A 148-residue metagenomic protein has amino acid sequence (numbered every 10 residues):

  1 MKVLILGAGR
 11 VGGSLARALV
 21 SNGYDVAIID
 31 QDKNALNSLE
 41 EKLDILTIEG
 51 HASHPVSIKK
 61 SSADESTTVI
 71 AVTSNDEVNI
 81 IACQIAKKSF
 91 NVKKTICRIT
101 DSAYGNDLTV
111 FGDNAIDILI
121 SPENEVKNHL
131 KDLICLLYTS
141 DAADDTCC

Functional and structural regions predicted by a protein language model:
K2-I5: Beta1/beta-strand and adjacent pyrophosphate-binding region of the FAD-binding site in flavoprotein oxidoreductases
A8-G9: Glycine-rich Rossmann-fold phosphate-binding loop(s) that bind the pyrophosphate of adenine dinucleotide cofactors
G12-G13: N-terminal Rossmann-fold NAD(P) dinucleotide-binding loop
L19: Aromatic pocket-lining residues of Rossmann-like dinucleotide-binding sites
A27: Conserved beta-strand positions in the Rossmann-like core of class I SAM-dependent methyltransferases
D30: Conserved acidic E/D residue at the C-terminus of a beta-strand in Rossmann-like folds
L36-L136: Phosphate-bearing ligand-interacting subdomains that bind or position ATP/ADP/UDP/GDP/NAD(P) or nucleotide-linked
Y138-C148: Single conserved hydrophobic/aromatic residue that forms the stacking wall/gate of nucleotide- or nucleobase-binding
